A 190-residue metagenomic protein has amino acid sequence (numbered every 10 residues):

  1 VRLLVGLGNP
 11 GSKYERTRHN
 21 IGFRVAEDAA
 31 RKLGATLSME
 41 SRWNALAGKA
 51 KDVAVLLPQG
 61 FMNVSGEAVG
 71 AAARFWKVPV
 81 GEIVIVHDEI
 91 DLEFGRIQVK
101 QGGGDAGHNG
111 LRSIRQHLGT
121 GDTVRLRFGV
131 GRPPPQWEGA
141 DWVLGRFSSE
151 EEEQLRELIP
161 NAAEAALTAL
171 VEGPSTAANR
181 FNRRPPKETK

Functional and structural regions predicted by a protein language model:
R2-G102, L111-L126, P133-E138, G145 (+1 more regions): Nucleotide and nucleotide-moiety/phosphate-recognizing core
